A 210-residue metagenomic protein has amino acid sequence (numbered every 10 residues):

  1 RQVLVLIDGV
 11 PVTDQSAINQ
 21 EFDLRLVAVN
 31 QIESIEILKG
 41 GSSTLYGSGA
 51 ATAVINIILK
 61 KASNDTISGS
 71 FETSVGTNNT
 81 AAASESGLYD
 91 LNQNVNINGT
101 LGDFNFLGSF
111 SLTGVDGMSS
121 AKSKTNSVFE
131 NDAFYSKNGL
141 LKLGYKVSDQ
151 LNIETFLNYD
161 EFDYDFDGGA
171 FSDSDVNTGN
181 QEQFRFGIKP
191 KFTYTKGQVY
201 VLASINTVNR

Functional and structural regions predicted by a protein language model:
V3-I7, F22-A28, A50-V75, S84 (+1 more regions): N-terminal periplasmic accessory domains that precede and gate Gram-negative outer-membrane beta-barrel machines
P11-K39: Short acidic/polar hinge/loop motifs at secondary-structure boundaries that mediate gating or recognition
V29, A62-N64, L101-F104, K146-Q150 (+1 more regions): Outer-membrane beta-barrel channels and translocator barrels
S34, K39, V54, N92-N96 (+3 more regions): Membrane-embedded beta-strand positions in outer-membrane beta-barrel channels/transporters
G40, I58, E72-N78, S111-V115 (+2 more regions): Outer-membrane beta-barrel pore domains and translocons
S43, A62-G99, F110, S127-D132: Short strand-turn segments of transmembrane beta-barrel domains in outer membranes, especially the first one or two
G49-A51, G87-Q93, T100, Y135-K137 (+1 more regions): Residues that define the transmembrane beta-barrel architecture of outer-membrane proteins
V115-A121, T125-G139, G144-Y200, I205-R210: Flexible loop and strand-edge segments within Gram-negative outer membrane beta-barrel domains
